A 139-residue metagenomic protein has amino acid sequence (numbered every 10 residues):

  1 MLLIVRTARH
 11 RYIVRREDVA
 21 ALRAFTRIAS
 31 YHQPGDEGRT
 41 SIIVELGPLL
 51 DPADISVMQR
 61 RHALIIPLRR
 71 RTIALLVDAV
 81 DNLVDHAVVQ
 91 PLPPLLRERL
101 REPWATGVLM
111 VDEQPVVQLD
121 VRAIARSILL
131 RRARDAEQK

Functional and structural regions predicted by a protein language model:
M1-K139: An acidic, low-aromatic, low-complexity terminal/linker signal
